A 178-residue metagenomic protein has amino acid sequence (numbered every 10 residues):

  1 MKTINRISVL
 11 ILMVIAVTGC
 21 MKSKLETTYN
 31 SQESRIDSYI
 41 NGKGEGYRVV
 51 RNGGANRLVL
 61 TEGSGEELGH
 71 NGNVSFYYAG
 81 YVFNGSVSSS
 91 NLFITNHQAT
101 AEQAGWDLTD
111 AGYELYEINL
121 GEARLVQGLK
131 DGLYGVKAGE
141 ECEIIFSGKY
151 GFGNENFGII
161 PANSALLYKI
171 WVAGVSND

Functional and structural regions predicted by a protein language model:
I4-N5, C20-D178: Cross-family detector of peptidyl-prolyl cis-trans isomerase
I7-I11: Gram-negative bacterial Sec-dependent N-terminal signal peptides
I15-G19: C-terminal motif of bacterial Sec signal peptides marking the signal peptidase cleavage site
